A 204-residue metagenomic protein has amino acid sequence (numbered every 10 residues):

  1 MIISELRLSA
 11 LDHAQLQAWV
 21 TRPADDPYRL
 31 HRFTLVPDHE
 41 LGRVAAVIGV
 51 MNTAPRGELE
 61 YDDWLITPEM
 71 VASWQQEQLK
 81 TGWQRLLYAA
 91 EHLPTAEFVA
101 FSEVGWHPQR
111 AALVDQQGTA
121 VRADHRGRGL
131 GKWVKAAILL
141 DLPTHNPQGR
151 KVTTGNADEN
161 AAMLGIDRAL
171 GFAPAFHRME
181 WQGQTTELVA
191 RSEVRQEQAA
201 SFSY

Functional and structural regions predicted by a protein language model:
M1, K132, N156-F176: Conserved active-site alpha-helix within GNAT-family acetyltransferase domains
M1-H39, R178-G183: Acyl-donor-binding surface of acyltransferase catalytic domains
R22-E69, V194-Y204: Short amphipathic alpha-helix that is part of the acyltransferase structural core
N52-L113, Q117-A123: A conserved beta-strand-loop-helix scaffold within acyl/acetyltransferase catalytic domains
Y88, P108-R110, L140, D158 (+1 more regions): Intrinsically disordered, low-complexity regions in plant nuclear regulators
L113, L142-G155: Conserved GNAT acetyl-CoA-binding A-motif
V121, G127-D141, G165, A169: Conserved acetyl-CoA-binding loop-helix of GNAT-fold acetyltransferases
R122-R126, K151-L164, Q182-Q184: Conserved beta-strand-loop-alpha-helix junction that forms the acyl-donor binding cleft
